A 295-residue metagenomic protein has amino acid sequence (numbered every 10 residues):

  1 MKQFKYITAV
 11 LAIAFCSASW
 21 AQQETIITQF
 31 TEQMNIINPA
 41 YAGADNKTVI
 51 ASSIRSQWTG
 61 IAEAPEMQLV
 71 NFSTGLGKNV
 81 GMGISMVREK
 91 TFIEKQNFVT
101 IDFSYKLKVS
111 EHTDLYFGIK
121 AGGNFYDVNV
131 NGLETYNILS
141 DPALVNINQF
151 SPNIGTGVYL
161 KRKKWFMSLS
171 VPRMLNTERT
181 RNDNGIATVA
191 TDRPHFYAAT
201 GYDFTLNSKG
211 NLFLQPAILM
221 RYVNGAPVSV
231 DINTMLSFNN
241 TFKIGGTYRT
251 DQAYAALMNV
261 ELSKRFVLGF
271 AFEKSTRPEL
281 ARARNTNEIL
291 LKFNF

Functional and structural regions predicted by a protein language model:
M1-T8: Bacterial N-terminal signal peptides that target proteins for export
T8-C16: Bacterial N-terminal signal peptides
Q22-F295: Subset of outer-membrane beta-barrel
